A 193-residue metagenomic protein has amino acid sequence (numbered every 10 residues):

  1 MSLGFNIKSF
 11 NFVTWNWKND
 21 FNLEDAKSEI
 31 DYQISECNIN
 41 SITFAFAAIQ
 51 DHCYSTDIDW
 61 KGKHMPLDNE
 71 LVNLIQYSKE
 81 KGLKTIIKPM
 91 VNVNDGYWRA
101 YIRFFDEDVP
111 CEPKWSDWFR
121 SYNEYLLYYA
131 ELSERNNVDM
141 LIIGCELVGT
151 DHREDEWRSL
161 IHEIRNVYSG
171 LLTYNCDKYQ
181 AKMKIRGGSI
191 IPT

Functional and structural regions predicted by a protein language model:
S2-Q33: Boundary/entry segment of secreted carbohydrate-active catalytic domains
L3, S116-E124, A130-N136, I143-T193: Noncatalytic carbohydrate-binding groove/subsite architecture in carbohydrate-active enzymes
F5-K8, C37-T56, E70-T150: Substrate-binding cleft and catalytic face of glycoside hydrolase catalytic domains, especially the flexible beta-alpha
D20, Y54-K63: Short, flexible/disordered intra-domain loops and linkers
L23-E29, H64-L71, Y122-L126, W157-S159: Well-ordered, non-membrane alpha-helical segments in soluble/globular domains
W60-K61, R103-D106, L160: Short, hinge-like loop/turn segments at secondary-structure boundaries
K61-P66, D117: Short coil/turn segments at secondary-structure boundaries
P66-S78, L83, W157-L171: Alpha-helix-loop-beta-strand connector modules within alpha/beta enzyme cores
